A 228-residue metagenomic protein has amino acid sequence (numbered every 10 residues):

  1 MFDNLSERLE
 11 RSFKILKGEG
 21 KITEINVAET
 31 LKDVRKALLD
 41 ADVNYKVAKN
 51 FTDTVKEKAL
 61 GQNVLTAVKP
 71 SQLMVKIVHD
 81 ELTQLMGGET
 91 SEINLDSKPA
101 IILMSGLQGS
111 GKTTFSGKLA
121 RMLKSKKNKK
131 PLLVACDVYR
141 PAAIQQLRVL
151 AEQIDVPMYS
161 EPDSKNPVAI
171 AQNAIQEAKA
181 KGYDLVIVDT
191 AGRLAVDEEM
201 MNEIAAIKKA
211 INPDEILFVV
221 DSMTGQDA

Functional and structural regions predicted by a protein language model:
M1-S6: Generic start-of-chain signal for non-secretory N-termini
R8-C136, A143-S164, I170-T190: Primarily NTPase-proximal linker/entry elements flanking Walker-type ATP/GTP-binding cores
F115, A143-Q146, A195-I204, D227-A228: Conserved ATPase-coupling elements of RecA-like P-loop NTPase cores
K130, V156, M201-S222: Inter-motif core of Ras-like GTPase G domains
V138-Y139, S222: Short glycine-enriched loops at secondary-structure junctions
K165, A191-D197, I211-A228: Conserved Switch II/interswitch segment of TRAFAC-class P-loop GTPases
